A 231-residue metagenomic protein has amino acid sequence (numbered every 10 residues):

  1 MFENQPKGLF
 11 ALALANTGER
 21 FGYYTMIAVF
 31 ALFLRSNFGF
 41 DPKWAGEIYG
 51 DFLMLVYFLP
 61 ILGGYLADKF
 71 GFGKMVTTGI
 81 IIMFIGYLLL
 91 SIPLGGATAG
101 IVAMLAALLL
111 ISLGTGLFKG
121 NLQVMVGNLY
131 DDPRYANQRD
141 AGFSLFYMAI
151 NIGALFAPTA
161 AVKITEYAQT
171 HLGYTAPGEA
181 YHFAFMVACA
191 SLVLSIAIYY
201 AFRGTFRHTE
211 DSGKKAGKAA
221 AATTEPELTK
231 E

Functional and structural regions predicted by a protein language model:
M1-K7, D132-D140, V162-E231: Intracellular loop-helix junctions on the cytosolic face of multi-pass helical membrane proteins
M1-Y23: Cytosolic juxtamembrane N-terminal segment immediately preceding the first transmembrane helix of multi-pass
M26-W44, E166: Short amphipathic helix-loop junctions that connect adjacent transmembrane helices in Major Facilitator Superfamily/SLC
G50-D68, L155: Central cavity-lining transmembrane alpha-helices of secondary-active solute carriers, predominantly the Major
L62, I85, I152-Y167, H171: A gly/Pro-rich, aromatic-decorated transmembrane alpha-helix motif that marks the paired, flexible gating helices
K69-I81, N137: Cytoplasmic membrane-interface "Motif A"-like loop-to-helix N-cap segments of 12-TM Major Facilitator Superfamily
G79-A99, M104: C-terminal ends and interior cores of transmembrane alpha-helices in multi-pass membrane transporters/permeases
